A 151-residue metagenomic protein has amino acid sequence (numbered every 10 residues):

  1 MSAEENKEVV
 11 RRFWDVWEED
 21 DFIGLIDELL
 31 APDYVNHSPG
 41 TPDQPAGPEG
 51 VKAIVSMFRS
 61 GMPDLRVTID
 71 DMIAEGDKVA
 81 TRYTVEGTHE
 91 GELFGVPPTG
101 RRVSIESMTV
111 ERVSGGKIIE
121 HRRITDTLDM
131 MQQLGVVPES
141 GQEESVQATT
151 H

Functional and structural regions predicted by a protein language model:
M1-H151: C-terminal and inter-domain tail/linker signature
